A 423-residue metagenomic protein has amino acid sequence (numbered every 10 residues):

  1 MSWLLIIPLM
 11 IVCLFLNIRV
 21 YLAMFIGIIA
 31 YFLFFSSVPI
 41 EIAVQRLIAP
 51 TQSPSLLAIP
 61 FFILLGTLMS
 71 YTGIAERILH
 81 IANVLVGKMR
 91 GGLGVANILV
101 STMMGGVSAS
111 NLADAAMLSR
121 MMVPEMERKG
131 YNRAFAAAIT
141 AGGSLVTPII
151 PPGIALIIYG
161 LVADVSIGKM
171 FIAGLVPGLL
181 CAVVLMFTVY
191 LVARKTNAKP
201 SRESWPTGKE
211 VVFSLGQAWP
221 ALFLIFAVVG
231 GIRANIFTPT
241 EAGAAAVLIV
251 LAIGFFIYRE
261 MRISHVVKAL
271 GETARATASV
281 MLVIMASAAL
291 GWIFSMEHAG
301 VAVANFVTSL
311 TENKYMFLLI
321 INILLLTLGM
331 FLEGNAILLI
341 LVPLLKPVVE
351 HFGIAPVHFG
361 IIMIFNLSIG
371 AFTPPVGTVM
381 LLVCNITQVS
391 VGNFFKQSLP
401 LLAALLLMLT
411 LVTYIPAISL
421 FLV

Functional and structural regions predicted by a protein language model:
M1-V423: Alpha-helical transmembrane segments of multi-pass membrane transport proteins
